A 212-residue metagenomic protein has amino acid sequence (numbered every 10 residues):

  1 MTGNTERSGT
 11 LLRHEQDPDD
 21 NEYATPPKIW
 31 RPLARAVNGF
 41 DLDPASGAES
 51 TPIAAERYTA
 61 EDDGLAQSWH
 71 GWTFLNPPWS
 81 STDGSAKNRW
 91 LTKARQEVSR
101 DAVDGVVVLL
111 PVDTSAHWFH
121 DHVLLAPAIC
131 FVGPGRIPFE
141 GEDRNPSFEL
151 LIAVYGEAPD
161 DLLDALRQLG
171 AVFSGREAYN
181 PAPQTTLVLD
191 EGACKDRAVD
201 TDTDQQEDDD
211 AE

Functional and structural regions predicted by a protein language model:
M1-E212: Class I S-adenosyl-L-methionine-dependent methyltransferase catalytic core
